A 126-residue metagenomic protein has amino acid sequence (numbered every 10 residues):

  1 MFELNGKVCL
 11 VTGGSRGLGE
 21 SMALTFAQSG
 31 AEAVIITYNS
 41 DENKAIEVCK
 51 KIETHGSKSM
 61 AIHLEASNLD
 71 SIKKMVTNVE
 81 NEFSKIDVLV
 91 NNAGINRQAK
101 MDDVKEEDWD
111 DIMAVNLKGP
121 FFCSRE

Functional and structural regions predicted by a protein language model:
M1-L10, Q28: Flexible N-terminal pre-Rossmann segment of NAD(P)-dependent oxidoreductases
V8, S15-G17: Conserved glycine-rich cofactor-binding loop
A31-E47: Conserved glycine-rich Rossmann-like NAD(P)H-binding loop of the short-chain dehydrogenase/reductase
E42, H63-M75, E106: The beta1-alpha1 cofactor-binding region of Rossmann-like NAD(H)/NADP(H)-dependent oxidoreductases
H55-K58, T77-N91, R97, D108: A glycine-rich helix->loop->beta "capping" turn within Rossmann-like NAD(P)(H)-dependent oxidoreductase domains
K100-M101, K105-M113: Substrate-binding pocket helix/loop in short-chain dehydrogenase/reductase
S124-R125: A short, exposed helix-loop element centered on a Lys and neighboring polar residues
